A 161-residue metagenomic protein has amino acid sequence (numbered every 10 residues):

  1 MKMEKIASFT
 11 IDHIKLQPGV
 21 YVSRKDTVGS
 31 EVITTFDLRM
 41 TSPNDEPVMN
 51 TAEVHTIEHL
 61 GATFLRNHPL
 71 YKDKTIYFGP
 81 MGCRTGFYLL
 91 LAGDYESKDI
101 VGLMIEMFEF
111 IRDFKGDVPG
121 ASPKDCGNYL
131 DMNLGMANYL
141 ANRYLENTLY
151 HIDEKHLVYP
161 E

Functional and structural regions predicted by a protein language model:
M1-N44, E154, V158-E161: Non-catalytic terminal extensions that flank enzyme cores
I6, I11-I14, I33, I57 (+5 more regions): Weak global preference for isoleucine
T27, F78-P80: A general structural signal for short secondary-structure junctions and capping/turn motifs
I33-N67, Y77-F78: Active/ligand-binding-proximal structured segments within catalytic/core domains that scaffold catalytic residues
P47-V48, L89-L91: Second-shell loop/turn segments in exported
H68-K72: Short secondary-structure junctions
M81-G86: Short, conserved phosphate-binding/catalytic loop or strand-edge motifs used in phosphoryl-/nucleotidyl-transfer
L90-E161: Acidic/histidine-enriched segments that form metal/cofactor-coordinating and catalytic pocket/exosite environments
